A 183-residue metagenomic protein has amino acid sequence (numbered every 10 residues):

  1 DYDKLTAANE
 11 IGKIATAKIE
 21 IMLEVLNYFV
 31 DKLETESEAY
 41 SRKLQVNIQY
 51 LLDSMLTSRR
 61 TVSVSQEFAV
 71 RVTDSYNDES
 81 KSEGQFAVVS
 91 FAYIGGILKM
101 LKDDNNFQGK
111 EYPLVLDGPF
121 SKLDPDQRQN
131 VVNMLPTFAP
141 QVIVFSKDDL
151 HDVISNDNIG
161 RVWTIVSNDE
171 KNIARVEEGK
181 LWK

Functional and structural regions predicted by a protein language model:
D1-R71, K102-F107: Extended, charged coiled-coil "arm/hinge" scaffolds of SMC/Rad50-like chromosome-maintenance ATPases and other large
S37-S41, V70-L98, P119-P125: Conserved ABC ATPase signature
L52, V89, D117, V142: Hydrophobic, well-ordered secondary-structure elements that form the walls of internal hydrophobic environments
R59, E67-A69, F120-L123, N133 (+1 more regions): Eukaryotic, compositionally biased intrinsically disordered regions
K81, D104-Q108, M134-F138: Conserved catalytic network of the ASCE P-loop NTPase/AAA+ motor domain
E111-P119: Walker B catalytic motif
D126-K183: C-terminal lobe/lid and adjacent interdomain/linker elements of RecA-like ASCE P-loop ATPase modules
